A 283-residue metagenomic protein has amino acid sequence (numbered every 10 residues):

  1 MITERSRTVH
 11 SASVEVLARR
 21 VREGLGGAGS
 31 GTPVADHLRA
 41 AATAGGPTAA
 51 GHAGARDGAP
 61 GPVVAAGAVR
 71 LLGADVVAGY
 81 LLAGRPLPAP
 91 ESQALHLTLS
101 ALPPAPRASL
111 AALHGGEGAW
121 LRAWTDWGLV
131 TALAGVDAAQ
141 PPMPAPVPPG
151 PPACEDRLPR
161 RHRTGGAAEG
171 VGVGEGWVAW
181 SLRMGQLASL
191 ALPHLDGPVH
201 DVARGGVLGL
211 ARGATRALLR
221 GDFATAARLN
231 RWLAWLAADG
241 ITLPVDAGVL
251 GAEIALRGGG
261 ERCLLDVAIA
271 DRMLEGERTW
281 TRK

Functional and structural regions predicted by a protein language model:
M1-R220, A224-D239, L243-K283: Polar/charged low-complexity regulatory segments
